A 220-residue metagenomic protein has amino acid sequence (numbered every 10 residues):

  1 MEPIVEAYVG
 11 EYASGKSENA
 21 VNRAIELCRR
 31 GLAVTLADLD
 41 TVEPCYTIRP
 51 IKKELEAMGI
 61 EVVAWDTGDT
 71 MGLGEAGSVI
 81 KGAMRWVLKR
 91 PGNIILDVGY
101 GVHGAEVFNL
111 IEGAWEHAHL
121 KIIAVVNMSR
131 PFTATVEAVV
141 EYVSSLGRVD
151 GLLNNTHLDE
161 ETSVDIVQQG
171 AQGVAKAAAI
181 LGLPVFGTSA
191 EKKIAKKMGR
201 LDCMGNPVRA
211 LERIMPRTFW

Functional and structural regions predicted by a protein language model:
Y8: Hydrophobic anchor at the beta1->P-loop junction of P-loop NTPases
A13: Walker A (P-loop) phosphate-binding loop of P-loop NTPases
K16: Conserved lysine of the Walker
N19, R23: Hydrophobic positions on the alpha1 helix immediately C-terminal to the Walker A/P-loop
A24-G74: N-terminal phosphate/diphosphate-binding loop that engages ATP/GTP or pyrophosphate donors across diverse enzyme folds
W65-G72, G92-V107: Switch II (G3) loop of P-loop NTPases
I80-R85: Cytosolic-facing regulatory segments adjacent to core modules
V102-G205: Conserved catalytic-core segment of NTP-binding enzymes
